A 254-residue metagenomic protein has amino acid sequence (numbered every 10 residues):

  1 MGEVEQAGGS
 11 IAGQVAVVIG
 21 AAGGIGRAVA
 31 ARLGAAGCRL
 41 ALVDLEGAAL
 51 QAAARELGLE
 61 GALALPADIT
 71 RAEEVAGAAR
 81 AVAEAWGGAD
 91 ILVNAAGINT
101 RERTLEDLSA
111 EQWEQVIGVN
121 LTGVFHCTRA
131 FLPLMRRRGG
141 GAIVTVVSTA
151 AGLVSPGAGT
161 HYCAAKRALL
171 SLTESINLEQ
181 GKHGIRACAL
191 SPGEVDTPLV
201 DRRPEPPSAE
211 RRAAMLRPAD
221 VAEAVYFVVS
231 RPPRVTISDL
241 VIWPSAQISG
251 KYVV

Functional and structural regions predicted by a protein language model:
G8-L40: Canonical Rossmann dinucleotide-binding motif of NAD(H)/NADP(H)-dependent dehydrogenases/reductases, specifically
R103-L105, Q112-E114: Substrate-binding pocket helix/loop in short-chain dehydrogenase/reductase
T128, A165-K166: Active-site helix of classical SDR
T128-R129, E174: A short, exposed helix-loop element centered on a Lys and neighboring polar residues
S148-T149: Residue(s) in the substrate-gating loop at a strand-loop-helix junction that position the organic substrate next
L153-V154, S175-I185: Active-site-adjacent segment of SDR/Rossmann-fold oxidoreductases
K182, A189-L190, A209-K251: C-terminal helical subdomain
